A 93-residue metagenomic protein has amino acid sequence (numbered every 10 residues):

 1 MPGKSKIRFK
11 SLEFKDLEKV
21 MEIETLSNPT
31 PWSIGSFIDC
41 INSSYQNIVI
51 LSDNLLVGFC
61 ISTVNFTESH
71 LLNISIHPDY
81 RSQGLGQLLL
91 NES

Functional and structural regions predicted by a protein language model:
P2-K4, R8-R81, Q87-E92: Acetyl-CoA-dependent GNAT
